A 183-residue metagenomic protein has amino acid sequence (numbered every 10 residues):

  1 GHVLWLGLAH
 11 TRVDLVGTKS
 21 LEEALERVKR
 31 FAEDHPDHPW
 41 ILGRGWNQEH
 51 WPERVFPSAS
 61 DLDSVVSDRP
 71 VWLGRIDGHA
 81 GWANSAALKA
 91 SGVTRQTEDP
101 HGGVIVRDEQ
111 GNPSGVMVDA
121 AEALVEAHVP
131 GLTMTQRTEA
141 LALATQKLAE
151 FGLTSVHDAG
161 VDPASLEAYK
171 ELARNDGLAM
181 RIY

Functional and structural regions predicted by a protein language model:
G1-Y183: Divalent metal-binding segments
